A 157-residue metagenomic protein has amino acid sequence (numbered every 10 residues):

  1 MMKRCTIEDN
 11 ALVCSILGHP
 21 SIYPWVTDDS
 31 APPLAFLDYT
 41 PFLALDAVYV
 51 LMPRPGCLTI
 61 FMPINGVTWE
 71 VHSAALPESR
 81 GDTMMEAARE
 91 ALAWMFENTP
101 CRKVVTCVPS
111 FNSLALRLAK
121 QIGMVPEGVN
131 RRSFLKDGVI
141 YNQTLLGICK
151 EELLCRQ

Functional and structural regions predicted by a protein language model:
M1-V26, L45-Q157: Acyl-donor (CoA/ACP) binding surface of acyl/acetyltransferases
T27-V48: Active-site rim helix/loop that mediates acceptor-substrate recognition in acyltransferases
